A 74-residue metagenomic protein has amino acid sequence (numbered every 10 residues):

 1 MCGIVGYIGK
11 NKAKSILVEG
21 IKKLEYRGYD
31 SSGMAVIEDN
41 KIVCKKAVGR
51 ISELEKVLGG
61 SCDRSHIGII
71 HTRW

Functional and structural regions predicted by a protein language model:
M1-W74: N-terminal glutamine amidotransferase
